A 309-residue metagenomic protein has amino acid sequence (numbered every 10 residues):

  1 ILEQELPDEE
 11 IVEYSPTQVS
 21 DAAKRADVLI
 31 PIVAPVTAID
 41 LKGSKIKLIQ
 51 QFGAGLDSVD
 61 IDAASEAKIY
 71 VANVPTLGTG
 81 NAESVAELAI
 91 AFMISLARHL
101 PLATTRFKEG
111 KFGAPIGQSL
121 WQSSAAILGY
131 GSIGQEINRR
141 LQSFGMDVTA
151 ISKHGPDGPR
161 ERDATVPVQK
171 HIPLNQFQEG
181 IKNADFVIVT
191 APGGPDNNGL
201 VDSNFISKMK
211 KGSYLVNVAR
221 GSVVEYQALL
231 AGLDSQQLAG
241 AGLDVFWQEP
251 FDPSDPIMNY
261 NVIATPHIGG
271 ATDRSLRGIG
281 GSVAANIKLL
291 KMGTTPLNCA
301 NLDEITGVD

Functional and structural regions predicted by a protein language model:
I1-V28, K291, G307-D309: N-terminal glycine-/charge-rich "phosphate-binding" loop or analogous flexible N-terminal tail
D21-A23, D40-K42, E179-N183, F205 (+1 more regions): Structural alpha-helical scaffold elements that stabilize or flank donor/cofactor-binding regions in carbohydrate
D27-T104: Phosphate/diphosphate ligand-binding glycine-rich loop within oxidoreductases
V33-A34, A54, D185, T190-G193 (+2 more regions): Short glycine-/small-residue-rich Rossmann-like dinucleotide-binding loops
P35-K47, I61, D196-L215: Rossmann-fold NAD(P) dinucleotide-binding segment
E83-L102, Q142-M146, G281-T294: Oxidoreductase and adenylate-handling cofactor-binding alpha/beta cores
A114-K211: Rossmann-like dinucleotide/phosphate-binding beta-alpha-beta segment
S203-N204, G212-D309: Rossmann-like dinucleotide-binding domain for NAD(H)/NADP(H)
